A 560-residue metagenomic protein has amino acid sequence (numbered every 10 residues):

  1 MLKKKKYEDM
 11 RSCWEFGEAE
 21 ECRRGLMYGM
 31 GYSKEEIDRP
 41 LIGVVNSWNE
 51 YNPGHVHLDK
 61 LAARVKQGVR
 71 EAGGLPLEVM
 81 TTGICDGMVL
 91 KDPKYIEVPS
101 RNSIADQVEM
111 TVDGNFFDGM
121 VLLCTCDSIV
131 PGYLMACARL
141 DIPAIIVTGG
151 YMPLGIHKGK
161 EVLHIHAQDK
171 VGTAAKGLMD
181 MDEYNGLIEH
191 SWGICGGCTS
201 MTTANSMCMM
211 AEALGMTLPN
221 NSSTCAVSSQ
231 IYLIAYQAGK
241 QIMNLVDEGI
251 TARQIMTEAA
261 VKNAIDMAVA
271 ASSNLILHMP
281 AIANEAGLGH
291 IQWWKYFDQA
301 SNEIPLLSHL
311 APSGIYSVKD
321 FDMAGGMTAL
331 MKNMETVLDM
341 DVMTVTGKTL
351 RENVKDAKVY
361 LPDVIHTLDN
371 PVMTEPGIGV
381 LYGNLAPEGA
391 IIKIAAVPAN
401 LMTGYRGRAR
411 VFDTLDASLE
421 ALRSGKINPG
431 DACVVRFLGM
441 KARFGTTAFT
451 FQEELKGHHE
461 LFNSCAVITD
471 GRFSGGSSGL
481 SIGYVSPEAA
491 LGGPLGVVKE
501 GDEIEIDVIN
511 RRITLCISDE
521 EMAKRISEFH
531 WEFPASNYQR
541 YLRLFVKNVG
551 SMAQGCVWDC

Functional and structural regions predicted by a protein language model:
L2-V56, L61-T82, G87, P93-E97 (+4 more regions): Catalytic or ion-coupling anion/metal-binding cores of large enzyme and transporter domains
L90, I96-D118, G492: Aromatic/His-enriched, Gly/Pro-containing loop or helix-boundary segments that lie immediately adjacent to catalytic
T111-Y133, I145-T148: A short, small-residue-rich loop immediately preceding and capping a beta-strand
